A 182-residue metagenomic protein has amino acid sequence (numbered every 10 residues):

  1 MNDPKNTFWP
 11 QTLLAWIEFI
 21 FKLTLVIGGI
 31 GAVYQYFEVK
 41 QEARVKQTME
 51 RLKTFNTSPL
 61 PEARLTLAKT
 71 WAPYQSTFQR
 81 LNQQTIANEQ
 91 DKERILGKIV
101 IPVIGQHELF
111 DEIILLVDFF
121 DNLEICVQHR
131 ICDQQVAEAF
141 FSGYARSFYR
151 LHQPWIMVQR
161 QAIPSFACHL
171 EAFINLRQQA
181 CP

Functional and structural regions predicted by a protein language model:
N2, E93-R94, K98-P182: An amphipathic alpha-helical interaction surface
N2-Q90: Membrane-proximal alpha-helical anchors
